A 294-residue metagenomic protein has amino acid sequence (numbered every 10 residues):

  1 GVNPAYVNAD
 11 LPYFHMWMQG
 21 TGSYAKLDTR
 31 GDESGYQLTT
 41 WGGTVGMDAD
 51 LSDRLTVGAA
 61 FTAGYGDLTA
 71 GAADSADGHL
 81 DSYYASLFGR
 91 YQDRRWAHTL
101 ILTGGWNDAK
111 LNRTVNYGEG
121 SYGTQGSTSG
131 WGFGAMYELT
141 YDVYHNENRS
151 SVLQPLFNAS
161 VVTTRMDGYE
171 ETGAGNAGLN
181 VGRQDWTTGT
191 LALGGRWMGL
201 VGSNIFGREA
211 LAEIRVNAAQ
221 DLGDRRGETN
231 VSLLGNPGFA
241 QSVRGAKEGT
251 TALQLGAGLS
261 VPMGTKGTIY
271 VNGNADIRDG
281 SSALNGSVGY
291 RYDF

Functional and structural regions predicted by a protein language model:
G1-P4, N8-A9: N-terminal periplasmic/intermembrane-space "pro-region" immediately following the signal or transit peptide
L11-F294: Membrane translocator/pore-forming domains, dominated by Gram-negative outer-membrane beta-barrels
